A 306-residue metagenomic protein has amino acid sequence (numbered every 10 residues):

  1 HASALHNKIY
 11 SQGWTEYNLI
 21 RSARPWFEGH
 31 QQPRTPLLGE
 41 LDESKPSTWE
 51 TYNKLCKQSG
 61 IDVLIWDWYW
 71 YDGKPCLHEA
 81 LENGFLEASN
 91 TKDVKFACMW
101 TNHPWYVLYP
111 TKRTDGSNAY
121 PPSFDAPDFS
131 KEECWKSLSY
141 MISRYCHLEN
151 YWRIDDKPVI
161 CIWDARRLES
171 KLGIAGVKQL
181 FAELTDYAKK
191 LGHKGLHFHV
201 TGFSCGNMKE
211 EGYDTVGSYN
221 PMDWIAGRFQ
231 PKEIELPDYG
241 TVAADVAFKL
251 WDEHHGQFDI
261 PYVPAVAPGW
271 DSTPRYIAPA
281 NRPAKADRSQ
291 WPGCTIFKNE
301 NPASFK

Functional and structural regions predicted by a protein language model:
H1-K306: Glycan-processing catalytic domains of CAZymes
